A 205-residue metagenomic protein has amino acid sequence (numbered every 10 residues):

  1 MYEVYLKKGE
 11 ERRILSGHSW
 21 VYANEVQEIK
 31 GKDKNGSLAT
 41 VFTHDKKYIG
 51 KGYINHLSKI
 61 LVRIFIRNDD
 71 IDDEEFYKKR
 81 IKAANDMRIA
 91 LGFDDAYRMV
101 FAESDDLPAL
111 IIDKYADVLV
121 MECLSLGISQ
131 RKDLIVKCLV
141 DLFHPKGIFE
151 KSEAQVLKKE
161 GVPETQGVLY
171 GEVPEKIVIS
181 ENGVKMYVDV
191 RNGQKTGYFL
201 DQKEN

Functional and structural regions predicted by a protein language model:
M1-K114: Non-catalytic accessory regions of SAM-dependent methyltransferases
Q27, G36, K195-N205: Conserved alpha-helix/loop element of class I SAM-dependent methyltransferases that forms part of the SAM/SAH-binding
V62-I64, M121, E150: Short hydrophobic/aromatic-rich beta-strand segments that constitute the beta-sheet cores of beta-sandwich/beta-barrel
E103-L107, I111-D113, R131-Y198: Non-catalytic substrate-recognition/targeting regions of SAM-dependent transferases
D117: Phosphate-centric recognition/catalysis
L126-S129: Helix N-cap motif at beta-to-alpha junctions
